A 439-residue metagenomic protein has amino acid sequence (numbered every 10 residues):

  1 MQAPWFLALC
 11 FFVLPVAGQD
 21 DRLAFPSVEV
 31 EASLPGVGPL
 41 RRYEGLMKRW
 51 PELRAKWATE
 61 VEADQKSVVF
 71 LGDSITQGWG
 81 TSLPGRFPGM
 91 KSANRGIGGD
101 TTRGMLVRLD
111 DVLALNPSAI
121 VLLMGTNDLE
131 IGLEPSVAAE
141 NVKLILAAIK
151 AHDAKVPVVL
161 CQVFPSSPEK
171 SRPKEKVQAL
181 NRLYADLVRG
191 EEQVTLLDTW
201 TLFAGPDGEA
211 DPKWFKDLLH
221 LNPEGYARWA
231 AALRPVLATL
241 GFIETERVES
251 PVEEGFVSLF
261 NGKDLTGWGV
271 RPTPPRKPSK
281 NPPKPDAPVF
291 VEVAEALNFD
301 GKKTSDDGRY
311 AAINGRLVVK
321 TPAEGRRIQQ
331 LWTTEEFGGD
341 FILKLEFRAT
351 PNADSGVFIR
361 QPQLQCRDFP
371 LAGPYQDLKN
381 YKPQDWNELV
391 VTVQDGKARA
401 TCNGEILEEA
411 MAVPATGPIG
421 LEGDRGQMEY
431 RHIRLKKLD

Functional and structural regions predicted by a protein language model:
M1-F70, T76-T81, G85-R86, L115 (+1 more regions): N-terminal secretory targeting modules
P35-G45, G80, P88-R103, E130 (+4 more regions): Acidic/histidine-rich helix-loop elements that form or flank divalent-metal/phosphate-binding sites at the catalytic
S67-L71, S92-G96, A119-M124, P157-Q162 (+4 more regions): Structural recognition of the beta-strand scaffold that forms the well-ordered cores of secreted hydrolase catalytic
S74-G78, G98-T102, T126-I131, F164-P168 (+7 more regions): Solvent-exposed loop/turn segments at secondary-structure junctions within structured extracellular/periplasmic domains
T76-A93, T102-K143, A148, V159 (+1 more regions): Oxyanion-hole/transition-state-stabilizing segment in secreted/luminal serine hydrolases and related acyltransferases
G132-S136, K170-K174, D377-L378, V413: Short, solvent-exposed loop/turn segments at secondary-structure boundaries
K143, I243-D439: Carbohydrate-interacting regions of secretory-pathway proteins
P165-E244: Catalytic His-Asp segment of secreted/periplasmic serine-dependent ester chemistry enzymes
